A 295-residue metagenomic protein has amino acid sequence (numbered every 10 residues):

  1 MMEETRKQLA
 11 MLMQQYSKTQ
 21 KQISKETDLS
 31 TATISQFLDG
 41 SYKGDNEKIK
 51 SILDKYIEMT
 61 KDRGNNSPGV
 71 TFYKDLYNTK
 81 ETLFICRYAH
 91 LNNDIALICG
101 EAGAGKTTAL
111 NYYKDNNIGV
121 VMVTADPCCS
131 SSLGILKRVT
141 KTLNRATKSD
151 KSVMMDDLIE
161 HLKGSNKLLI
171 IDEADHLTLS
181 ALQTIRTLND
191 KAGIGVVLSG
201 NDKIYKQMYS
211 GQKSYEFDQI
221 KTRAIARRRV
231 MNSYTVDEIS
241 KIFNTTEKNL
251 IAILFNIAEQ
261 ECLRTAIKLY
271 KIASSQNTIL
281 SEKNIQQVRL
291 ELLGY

Functional and structural regions predicted by a protein language model:
M1-Y56, R229-Y295: C-terminal alpha-helical "lid" subdomain
D62-D75: Conserved adenine-nucleotide phosphate-binding loops and their immediately adjacent elements
Y73-H90: Pre-Walker A adenine-sensing motif
H90-Y112, P127-C128: Walker A/P-loop nucleotide-binding motif
G100-A102, L188-F217: Sensor-1/coupling segment of RecA-like P-loop NTPase cores
N117-C128: Conserved catalytic segments around the Walker B and adjacent sensor/switch elements of P-loop NTPase domains
S131-K137, R145-V197, K221, M231-T246 (+2 more regions): Mid-core helix/loop region of P-loop NTP-binding domains shared across ATPases and GTPases
G211-N232: A short helix-turn-beta junction within AAA+ P-loop NTPase domains corresponding to the substrate/partner-engaging
